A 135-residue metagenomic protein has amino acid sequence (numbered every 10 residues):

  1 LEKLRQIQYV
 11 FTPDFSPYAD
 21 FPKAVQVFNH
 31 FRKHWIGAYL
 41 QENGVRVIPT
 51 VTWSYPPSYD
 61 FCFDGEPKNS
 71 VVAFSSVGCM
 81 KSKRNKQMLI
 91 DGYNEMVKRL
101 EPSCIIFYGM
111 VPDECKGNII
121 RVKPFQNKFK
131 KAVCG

Functional and structural regions predicted by a protein language model:
L1-K130: Eukaryote-skewed repeat-based solenoidal scaffolds used as protein-protein interaction platforms, primarily
V133: Glycine-rich ThDP/TPP pyrophosphate-binding loop and its adjacent helix/strand module within ThDP-dependent enzymes
